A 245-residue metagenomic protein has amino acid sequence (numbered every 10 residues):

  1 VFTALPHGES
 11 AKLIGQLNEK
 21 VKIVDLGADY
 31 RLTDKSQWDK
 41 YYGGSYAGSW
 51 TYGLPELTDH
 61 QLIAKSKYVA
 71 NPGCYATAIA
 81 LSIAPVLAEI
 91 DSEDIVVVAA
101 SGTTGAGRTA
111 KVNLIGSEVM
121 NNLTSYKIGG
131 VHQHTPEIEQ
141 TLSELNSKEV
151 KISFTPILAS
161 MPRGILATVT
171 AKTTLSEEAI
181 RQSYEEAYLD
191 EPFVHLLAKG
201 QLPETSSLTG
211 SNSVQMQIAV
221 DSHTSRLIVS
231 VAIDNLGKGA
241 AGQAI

Functional and structural regions predicted by a protein language model:
V1-N122, Y126-I128, S147, A219-H223: N-terminal Rossmann-like NAD(P) cofactor-binding subdomain of oxidoreductases, focused on the glycine-rich
A4-L5, D94, T103-S230: C-terminal substrate-binding/catalytic lobe of Rossmann-fold NAD(P)-dependent oxidoreductases
S49, C74-L81, G129-P136, A179 (+3 more regions): Conserved active-site and cofactor/substrate-binding residues in soluble primary-metabolism enzymes
N71, A99, A171, V231-I233: Short glycine-centered, acidic/aromatic-flanked micro-motifs in structured strand/loop junctions that mark active-site
A80-L87, T135-E139, E185, Q217 (+1 more regions): Predominant activation on well-ordered alpha-helical scaffold segments within soluble catalytic domains
H223-R226, S230-I245: An anion-binding loop in the catalytic cleft
